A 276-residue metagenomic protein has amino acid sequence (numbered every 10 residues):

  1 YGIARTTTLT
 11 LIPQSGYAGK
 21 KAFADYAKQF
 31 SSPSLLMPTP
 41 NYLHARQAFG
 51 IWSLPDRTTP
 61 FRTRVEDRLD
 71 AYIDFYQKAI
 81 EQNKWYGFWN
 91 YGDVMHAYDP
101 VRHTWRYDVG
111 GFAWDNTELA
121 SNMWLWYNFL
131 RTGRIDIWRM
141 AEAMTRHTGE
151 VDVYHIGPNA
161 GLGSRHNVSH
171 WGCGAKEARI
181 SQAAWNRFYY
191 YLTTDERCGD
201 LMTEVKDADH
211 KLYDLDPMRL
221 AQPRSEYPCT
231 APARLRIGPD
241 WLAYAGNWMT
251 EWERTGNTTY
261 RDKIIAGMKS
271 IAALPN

Functional and structural regions predicted by a protein language model:
Y1-N276: Catalytic cores of extracellular degradative/oxidative enzymes
